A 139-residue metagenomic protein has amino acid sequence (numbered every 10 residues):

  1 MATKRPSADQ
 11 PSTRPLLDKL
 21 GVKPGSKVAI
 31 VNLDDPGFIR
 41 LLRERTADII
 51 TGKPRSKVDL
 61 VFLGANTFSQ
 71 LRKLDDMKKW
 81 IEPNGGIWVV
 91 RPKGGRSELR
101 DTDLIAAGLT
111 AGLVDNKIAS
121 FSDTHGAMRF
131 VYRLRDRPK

Functional and structural regions predicted by a protein language model:
M1-K19: Class I SAM-dependent methyltransferase Rossmann-like catalytic core, especially the SAM/SAH-binding loop
L20, G25-D34: Conserved class I S-adenosyl-L-methionine
D35-L41, R96-L99: Short, charged/polar "capping" segments at the starts of alpha-helices and the immediately preceding loops
D48-V58: Short acidic low-complexity segments
V61-L71: Short, glycine-rich nucleotide/cofactor-binding loops
Q70-D103: Mid-chain, well-packed structural core segment of small domains
R100-A119: Conserved Class I S-adenosyl-L-methionine
L113-K139: Class I S-adenosyl-L-methionine
